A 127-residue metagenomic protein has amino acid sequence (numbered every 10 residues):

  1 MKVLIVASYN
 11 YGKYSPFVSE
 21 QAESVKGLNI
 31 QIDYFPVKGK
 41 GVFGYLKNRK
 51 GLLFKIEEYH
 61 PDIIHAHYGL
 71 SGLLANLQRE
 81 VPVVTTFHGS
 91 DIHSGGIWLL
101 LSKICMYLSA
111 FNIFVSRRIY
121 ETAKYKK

Functional and structural regions predicted by a protein language model:
M1-L4: Extreme N-terminal starter segment of soluble prokaryotic enzymes
V6-V18, I92: A short, glycine/small-residue-rich beta-strand->loop->alpha-helix junction that serves as a flexible
Y14-L28: Short amphipathic alpha-helix
Q31-V42: A short beta-strand-loop structural module common to alpha/beta enzyme folds
R49-H60: Short, well-structured alpha-helical segments in soluble
A66-S71, F87: Short His-centered aromatic/hydrophobic patch
T85-A110: A conserved, positively charged/aromatic
S109-K127: A short, active-site helix/loop in glycosyltransferases that binds the activated sugar's phosphate group
